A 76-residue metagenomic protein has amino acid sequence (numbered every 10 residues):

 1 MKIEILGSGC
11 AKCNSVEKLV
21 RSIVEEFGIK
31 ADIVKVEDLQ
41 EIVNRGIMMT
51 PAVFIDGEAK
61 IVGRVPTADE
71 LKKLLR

Functional and structural regions predicted by a protein language model:
M1-L19: Local sequence-structure signature of Cys/Sec-based thiol-disulfide redox active-site neighborhoods
E4, F54, K60: Conserved beta-strand segments that form the floor/walls of ligand-binding pockets within enzyme and binding domains
K12, V43-R45: Auxiliary Fe-S-binding modules of radical SAM enzymes
V20, V24: Conserved hydrophobic residues forming the short capping helix/wall of the S-adenosyl-L-methionine
I29-L39: Thiol-based oxidoreductase modules, predominantly thioredoxin-like and allied folds used for disulfide exchange
D38-E41, E70: Short acidic active-site motifs
G46-F54: Structural micro-motif
G57-R76: Non-catalytic, surface beta->alpha helical segment in thiol-disulfide oxidoreductase systems
